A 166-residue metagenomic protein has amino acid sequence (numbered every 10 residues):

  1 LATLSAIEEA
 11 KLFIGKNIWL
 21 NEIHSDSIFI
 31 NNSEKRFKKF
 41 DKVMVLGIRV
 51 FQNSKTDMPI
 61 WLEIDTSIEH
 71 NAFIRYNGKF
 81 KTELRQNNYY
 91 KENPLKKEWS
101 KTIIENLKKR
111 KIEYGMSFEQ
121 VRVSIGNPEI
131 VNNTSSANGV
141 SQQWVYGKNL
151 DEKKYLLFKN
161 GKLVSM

Functional and structural regions predicted by a protein language model:
L1-M166: Residues within mature, well-folded domains
